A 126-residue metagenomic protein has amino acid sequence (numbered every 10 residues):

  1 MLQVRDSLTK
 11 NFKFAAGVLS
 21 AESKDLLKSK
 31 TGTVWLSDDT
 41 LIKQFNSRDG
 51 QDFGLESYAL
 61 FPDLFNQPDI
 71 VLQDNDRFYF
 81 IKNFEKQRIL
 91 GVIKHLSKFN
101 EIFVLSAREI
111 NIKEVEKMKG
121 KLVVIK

Functional and structural regions predicted by a protein language model:
M1-K126: Ribonuclease/tRNase effector modules and their secretory precursors
